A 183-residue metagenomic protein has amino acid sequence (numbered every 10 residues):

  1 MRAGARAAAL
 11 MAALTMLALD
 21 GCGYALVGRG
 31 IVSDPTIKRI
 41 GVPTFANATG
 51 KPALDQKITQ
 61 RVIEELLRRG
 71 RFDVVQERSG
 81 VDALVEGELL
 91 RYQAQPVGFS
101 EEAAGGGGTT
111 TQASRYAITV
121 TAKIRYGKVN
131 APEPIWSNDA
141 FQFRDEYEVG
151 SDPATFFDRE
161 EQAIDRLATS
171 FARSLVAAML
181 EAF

Functional and structural regions predicted by a protein language model:
M1-M11: Bacterial N-terminal signal peptides that target proteins for export
A7, E161-D165: Short, highly charge-biased, low-complexity peptide segments
A9-G21: Bacterial N-terminal signal peptides
D20-E64, R68-S79, A94, N130 (+3 more regions): A structural "domain/chain start" motif
D55, T59, I63, L89 (+6 more regions): Extracytoplasmic/secreted envelope proteins and their assembly/folding machinery, especially bacterial periplasmic
R69-D73, S79-W136, R144-F157, Q162: Surface-exposed short loop/turn segments
